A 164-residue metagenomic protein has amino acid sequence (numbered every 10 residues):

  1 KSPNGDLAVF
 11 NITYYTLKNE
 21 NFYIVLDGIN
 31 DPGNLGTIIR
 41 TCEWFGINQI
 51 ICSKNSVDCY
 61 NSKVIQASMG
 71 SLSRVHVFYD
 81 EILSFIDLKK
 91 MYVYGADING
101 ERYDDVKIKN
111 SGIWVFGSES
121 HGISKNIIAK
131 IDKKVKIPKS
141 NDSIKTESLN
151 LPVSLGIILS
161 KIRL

Functional and structural regions predicted by a protein language model:
K1-L17: Extended, non-globular alpha-helical segments
K1-S2, K89-Y94, I108, N150: Short, surface-exposed amphipathic charged segments that create phosphate/polyanion-binding patches used for binding
G5-V9, S68, S111-G117: Short basic, glycine-rich beta-strand/loop surfaces that mediate nucleic-acid
D6, T37, S71, A96 (+3 more regions): Gly/Ser/Thr-rich helix-start
L7-V9, I24-V25, I51, W114 (+1 more regions): Conserved beta-strand segments that form the floor/walls of ligand-binding pockets within enzyme and binding domains
A8, E43-F45, C59-S73, K125-L164: Structured adenosyl-cofactor binding patch, chiefly the S-adenosyl-L-methionine
Y14-N99: RNA substrate-binding interface of SAM-dependent RNA methyltransferases
G95-K145: Active-site/ligand-binding-proximal alpha/beta "capping" segment
